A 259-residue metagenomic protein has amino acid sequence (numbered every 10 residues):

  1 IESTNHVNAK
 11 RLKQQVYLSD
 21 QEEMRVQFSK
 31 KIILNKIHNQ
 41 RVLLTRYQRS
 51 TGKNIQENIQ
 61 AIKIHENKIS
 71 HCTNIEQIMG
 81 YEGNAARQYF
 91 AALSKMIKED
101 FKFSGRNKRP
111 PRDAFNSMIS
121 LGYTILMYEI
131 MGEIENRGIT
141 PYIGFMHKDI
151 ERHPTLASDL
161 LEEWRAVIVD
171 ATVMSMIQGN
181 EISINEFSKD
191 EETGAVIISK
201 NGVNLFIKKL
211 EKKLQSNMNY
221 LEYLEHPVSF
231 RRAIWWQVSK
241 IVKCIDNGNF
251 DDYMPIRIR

Functional and structural regions predicted by a protein language model:
I1-N8: Glycine/small-residue-rich interface belts in oligomeric ring/scaffold proteins and their assembly partners
A9-R259: Active-site helix-to-loop segments that bind/position phosphate- or nucleotide-bearing substrates and donors across
